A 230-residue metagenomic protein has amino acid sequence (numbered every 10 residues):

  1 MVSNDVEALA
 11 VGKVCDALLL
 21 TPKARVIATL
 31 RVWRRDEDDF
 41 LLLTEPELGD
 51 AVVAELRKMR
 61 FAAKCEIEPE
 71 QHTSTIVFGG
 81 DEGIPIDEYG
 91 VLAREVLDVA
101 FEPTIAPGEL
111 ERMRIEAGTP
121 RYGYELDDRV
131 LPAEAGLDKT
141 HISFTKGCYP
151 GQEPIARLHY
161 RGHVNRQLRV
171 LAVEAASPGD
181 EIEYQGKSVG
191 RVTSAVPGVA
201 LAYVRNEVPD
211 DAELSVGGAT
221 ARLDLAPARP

Functional and structural regions predicted by a protein language model:
M1-E7, L56-F61, H159, Q185: Short, solvent-exposed amphipathic alpha-helical segments in soluble enzyme and RNA/protein-processing domains
M1-I27, D36-E37: Acidic, proline/glycine-enriched N-terminal capping motif
M1-S3, E66-G80, H163-V173: Short glycine-/aliphatic-rich beta-strand segments at the starts of folded cytosolic domains
G12-C15, D87, G118, G123 (+4 more regions): Glycine-centered loop/turn motifs
P22, V26, L30, V130 (+3 more regions): Glycine-rich, small/acidic residue-mixed loop/short-helix segments
R31-P120, Y184: Acidic, low-complexity central loop/insert segments
R94-L168: Anionic-ligand-binding alpha/beta catalytic cores of soluble enzymes and soluble regulatory domains that recognize
